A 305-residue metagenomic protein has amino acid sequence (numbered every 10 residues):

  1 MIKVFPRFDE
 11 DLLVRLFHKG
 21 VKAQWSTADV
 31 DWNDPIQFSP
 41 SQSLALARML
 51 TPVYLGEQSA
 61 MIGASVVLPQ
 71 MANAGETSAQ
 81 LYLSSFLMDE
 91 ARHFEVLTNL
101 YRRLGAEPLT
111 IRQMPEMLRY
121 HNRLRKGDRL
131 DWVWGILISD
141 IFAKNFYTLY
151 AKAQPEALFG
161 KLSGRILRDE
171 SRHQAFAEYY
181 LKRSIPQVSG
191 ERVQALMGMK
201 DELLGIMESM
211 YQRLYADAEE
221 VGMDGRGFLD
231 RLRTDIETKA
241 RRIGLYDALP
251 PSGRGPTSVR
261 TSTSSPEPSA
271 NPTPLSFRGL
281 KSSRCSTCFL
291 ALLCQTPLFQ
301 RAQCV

Functional and structural regions predicted by a protein language model:
M1-F289: Non-heme di-metal
C285-C288, C294, C304: Cysteine-centered motifs
